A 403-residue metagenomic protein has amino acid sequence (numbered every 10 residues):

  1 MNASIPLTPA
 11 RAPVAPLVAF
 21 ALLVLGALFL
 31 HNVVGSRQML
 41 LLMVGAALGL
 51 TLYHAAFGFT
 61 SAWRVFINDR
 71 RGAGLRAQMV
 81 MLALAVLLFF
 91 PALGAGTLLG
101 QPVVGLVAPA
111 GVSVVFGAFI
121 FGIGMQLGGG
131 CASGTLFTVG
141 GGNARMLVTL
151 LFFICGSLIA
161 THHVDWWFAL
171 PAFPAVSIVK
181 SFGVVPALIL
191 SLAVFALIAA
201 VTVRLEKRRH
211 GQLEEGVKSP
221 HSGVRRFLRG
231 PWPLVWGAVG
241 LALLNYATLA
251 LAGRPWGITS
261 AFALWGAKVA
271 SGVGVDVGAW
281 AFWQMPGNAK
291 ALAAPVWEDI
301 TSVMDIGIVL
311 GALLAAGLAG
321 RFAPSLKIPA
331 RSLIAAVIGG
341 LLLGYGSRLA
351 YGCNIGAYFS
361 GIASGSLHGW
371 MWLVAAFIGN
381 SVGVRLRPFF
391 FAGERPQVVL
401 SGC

Functional and structural regions predicted by a protein language model:
M1-C403: Membrane-interfacial helix-loop segments of redox and metal-homeostasis proteins, especially TM-loop-TM junctions
